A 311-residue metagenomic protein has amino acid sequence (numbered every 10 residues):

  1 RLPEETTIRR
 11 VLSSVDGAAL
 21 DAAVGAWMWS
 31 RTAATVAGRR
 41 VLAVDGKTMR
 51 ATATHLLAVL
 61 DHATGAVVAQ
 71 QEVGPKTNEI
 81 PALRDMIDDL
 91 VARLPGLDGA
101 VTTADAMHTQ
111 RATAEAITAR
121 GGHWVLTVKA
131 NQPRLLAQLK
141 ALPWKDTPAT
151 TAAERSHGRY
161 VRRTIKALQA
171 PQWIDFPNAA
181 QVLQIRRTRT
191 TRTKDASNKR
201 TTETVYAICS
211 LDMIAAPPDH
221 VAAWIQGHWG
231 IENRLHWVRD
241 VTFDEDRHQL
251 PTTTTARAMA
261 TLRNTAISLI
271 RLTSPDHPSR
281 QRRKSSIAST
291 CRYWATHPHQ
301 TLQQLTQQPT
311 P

Functional and structural regions predicted by a protein language model:
R1-T103, T109-A112, H297, P309-P311: Conserved, well-structured functional cores that handle cations and Mg-NTP chemistry
E4-T7, V15-A18, Q181, T190-R192 (+2 more regions): Charged, often Cys/His-bearing segments associated with DNA-binding zinc-finger transcription factors
D45, W124, E232: Residue-level signature of catalytic and energy-coupling elements of molecular machines, predominantly ATP/GTP-dependent
H55, R111-K129: A short alpha/beta connector and helix-capping loop motif
T103-Q110, V128-R134: Acidic, metal-coordinating catalytic cores used for nucleic-acid/nucleotide bond scission and strand-transfer chemistry
H123-G227: An anionic, glycine-rich sequence signature occurring as long contiguous blocks
A152, V238-P311: A short, flexible helix-boundary coil/loop motif
A215-Q249: Short amphipathic alpha-helical "interface-anchor" segments enriched in bulky aromatics
